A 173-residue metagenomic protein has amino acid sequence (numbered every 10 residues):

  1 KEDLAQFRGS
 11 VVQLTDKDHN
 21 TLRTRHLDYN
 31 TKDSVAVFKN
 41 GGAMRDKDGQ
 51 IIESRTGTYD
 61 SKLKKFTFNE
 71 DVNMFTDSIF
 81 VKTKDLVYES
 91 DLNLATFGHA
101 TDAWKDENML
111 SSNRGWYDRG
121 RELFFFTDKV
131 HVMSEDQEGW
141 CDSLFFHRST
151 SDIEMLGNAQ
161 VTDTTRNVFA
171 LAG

Functional and structural regions predicted by a protein language model:
K1-G173: Structural signature for solvent-exposed beta-strand/loop edge elements and short helix-capping sites, enriched
